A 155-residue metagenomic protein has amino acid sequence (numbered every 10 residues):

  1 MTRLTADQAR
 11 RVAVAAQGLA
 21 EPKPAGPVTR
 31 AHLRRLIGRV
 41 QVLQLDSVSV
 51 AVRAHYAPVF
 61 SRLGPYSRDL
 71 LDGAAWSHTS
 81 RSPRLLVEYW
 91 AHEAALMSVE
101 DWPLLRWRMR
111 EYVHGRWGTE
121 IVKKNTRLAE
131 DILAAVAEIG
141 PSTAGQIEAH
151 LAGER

Functional and structural regions predicted by a protein language model:
M1-R155: Phosphate-backbone binding and catalysis cores of DNA-processing enzymes
